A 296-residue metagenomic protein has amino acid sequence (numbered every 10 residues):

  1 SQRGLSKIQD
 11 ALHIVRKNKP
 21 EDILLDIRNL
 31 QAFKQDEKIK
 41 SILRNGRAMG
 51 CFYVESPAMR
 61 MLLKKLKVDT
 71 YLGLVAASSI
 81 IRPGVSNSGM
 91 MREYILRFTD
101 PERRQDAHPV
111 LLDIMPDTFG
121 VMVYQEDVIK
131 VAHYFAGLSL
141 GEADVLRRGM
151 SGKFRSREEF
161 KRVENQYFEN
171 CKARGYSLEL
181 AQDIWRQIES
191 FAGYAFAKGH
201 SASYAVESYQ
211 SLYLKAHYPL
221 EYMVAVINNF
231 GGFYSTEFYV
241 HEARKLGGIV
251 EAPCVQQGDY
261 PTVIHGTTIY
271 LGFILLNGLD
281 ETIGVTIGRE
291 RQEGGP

Functional and structural regions predicted by a protein language model:
S1-P296: Noncatalytic, beta-rich nucleic-acid-contacting surfaces in large DNA/RNA-processing enzymes
